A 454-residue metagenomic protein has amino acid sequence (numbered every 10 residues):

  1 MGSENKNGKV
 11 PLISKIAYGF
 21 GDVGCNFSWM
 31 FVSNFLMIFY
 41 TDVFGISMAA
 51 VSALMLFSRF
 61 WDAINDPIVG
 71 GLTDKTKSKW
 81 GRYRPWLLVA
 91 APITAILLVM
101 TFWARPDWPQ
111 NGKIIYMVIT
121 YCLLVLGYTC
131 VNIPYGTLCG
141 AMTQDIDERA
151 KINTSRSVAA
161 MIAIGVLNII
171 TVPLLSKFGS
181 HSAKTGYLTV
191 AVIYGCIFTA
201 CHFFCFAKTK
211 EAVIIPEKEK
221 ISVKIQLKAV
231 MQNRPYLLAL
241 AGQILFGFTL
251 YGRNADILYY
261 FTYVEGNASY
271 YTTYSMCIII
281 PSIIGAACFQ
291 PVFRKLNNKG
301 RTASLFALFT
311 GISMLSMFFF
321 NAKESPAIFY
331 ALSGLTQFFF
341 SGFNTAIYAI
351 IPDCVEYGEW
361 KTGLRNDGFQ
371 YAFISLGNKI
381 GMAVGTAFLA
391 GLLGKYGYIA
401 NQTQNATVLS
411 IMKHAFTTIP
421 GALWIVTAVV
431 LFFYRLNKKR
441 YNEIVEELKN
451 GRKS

Functional and structural regions predicted by a protein language model:
G2-S454: Membrane-embedded alpha-helical bundles of multi-pass transporters/translocases, especially carrier/permease families
